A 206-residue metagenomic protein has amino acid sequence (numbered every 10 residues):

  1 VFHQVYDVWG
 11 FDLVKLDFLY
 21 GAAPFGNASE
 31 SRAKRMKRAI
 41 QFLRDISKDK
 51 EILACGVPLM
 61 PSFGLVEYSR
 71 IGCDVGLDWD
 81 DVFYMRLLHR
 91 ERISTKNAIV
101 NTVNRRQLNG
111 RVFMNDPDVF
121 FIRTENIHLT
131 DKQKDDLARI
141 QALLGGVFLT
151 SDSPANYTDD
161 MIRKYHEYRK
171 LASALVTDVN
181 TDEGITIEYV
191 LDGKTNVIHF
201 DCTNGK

Functional and structural regions predicted by a protein language model:
V1-P24, R35, F42-S47, I52-A54: Substrate-binding cleft of carbohydrate-active enzyme catalytic domains
D7, S29-M36, Q133-D136: Active-site-proximal structural scaffolding
A22-G26, P61-G64: Extracytoplasmic/secreted cell-surface and envelope-processing proteins
A28-R32, P154-I162: Composition- and surface-driven signal marking solvent-exposed, interaction-prone regions in large proteins
Q41-Y157: Glycan-recognition surfaces
D131, D135-L137, Q141-L149, N180-K206: Carbohydrate-binding surface patches
E167-K170: Membrane-embedded transmembrane-helix bundle of lipid-linked glycan/lipid transferases
